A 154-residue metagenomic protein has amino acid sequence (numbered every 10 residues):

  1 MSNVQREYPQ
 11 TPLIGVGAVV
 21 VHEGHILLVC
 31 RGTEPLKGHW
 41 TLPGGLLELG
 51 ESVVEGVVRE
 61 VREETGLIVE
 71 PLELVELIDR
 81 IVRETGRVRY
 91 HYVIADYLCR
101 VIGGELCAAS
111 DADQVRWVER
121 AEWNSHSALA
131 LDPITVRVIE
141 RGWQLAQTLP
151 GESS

Functional and structural regions predicted by a protein language model:
M1-G17, R87: Acidic, metal-coordinating catalytic segment for phosphate/diphosphate chemistry, firing primarily on the Nudix
I14-V16, G24, V93-A95, D113: Change "...and in nucleic-acid phosphodiester-cleaving endonucleases..." to "...and in nucleic-acid processing enzymes
V20, D96-R100, E119: Short, well-ordered beta-strand micro-motif
H22, C30: A cytosolic small-molecule/anion-sensing beta-strand core signal
K37, C107-S154: Nudix hydrolase/Nudix homology domain
L42-V75, Y97: The catalytic Nudix box helix
D79-E105: Active-site-adjacent beta-strand/loop module that shapes the phosphate/pyrophosphate-binding cleft
